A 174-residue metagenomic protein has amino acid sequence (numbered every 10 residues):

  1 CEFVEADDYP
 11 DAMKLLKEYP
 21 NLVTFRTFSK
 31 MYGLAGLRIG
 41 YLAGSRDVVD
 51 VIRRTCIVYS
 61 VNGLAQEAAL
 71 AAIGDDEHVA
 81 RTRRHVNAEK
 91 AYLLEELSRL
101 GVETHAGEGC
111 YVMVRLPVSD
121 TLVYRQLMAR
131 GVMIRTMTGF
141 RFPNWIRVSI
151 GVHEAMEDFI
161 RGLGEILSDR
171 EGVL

Functional and structural regions predicted by a protein language model:
C1-S29, D47: Active-site pre-lysine segment of PLP-dependent enzymes
A6, T104, F140-R141: A short beta-turn/loop motif at secondary-structure boundaries
N21-S98, V102-H105: PLP-dependent aminotransferase class I/II
G36, E108, R141-N144: Short acidic/glycine-enriched loop/turn segments that link adjacent beta-strands
A43, M113-R115, S149-G151: Short hydrophobic/aromatic beta-strand micro-patches that form the beta-sheet surface supporting nucleotide- or nucleic
V86-R130, I146: Conserved PLP-binding catalytic core of the aspartate aminotransferase-like
Q126-R130, R135, G139-L174: PLP-dependent enzyme catalytic core of the Aspartate aminotransferase-like
